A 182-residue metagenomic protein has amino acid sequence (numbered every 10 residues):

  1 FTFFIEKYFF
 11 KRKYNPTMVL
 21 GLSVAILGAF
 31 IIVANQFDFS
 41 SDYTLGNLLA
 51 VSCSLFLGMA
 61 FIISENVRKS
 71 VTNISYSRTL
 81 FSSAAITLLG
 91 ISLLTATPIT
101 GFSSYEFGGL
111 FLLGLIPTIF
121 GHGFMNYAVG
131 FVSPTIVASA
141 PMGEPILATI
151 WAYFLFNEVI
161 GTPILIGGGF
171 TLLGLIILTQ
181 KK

Functional and structural regions predicted by a protein language model:
F1-F4, F10, F39-A96: Transmembrane alpha-helical segments that form core, pore/gating elements of small-molecule transporters/exporters
F1-F4, L55-G58, L89, G114-I119 (+3 more regions): Hydrophobic/small/kink-forming positions within alpha-helical transmembrane segments of polytopic membrane proteins
F1-S23, I146-L165: C-terminal transmembrane-helix exit sites in multi-pass transporters
Y14-N35, C53-S54, L88, P163-K182: Hydrophobic transmembrane alpha-helices of multi-pass small-molecule transport proteins
V33, S54-F61, Y105-G109, L113-H122 (+2 more regions): Transmembrane alpha-helical core positions of polytopic small-molecule transporters
A34-F56, L93-L112, I160-G168: Juxtamembrane helix-entry segments on the extracytoplasmic side of multipass membrane proteins
I63-A85, T118-F154: Helix-helix packing/entry segments at the starts of transmembrane helices
E106-G108, I116, M142-K182: C-terminal-most transmembrane helix of multi-pass membrane proteins
